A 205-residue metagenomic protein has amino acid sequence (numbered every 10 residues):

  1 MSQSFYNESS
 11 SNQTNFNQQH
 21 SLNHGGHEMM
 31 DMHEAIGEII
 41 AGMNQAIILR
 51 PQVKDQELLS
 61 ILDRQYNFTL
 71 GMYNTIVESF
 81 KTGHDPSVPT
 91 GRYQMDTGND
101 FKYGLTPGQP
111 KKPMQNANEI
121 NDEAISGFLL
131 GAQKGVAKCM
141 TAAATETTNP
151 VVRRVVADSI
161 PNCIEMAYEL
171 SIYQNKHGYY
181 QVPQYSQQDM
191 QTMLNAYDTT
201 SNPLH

Functional and structural regions predicted by a protein language model:
M1-M43, R50-V53: Leu/Val/Ala/Ile-rich N-terminal alpha-helices, chiefly Sec-type signal peptides and the beginnings
Q3, Q13, Q18-Q19, Q45 (+9 more regions): Residue-identity detector for glutamine
Y6, Q56-G104, A167-H177: Conserved alpha-helical segments that form or flank metal/cofactor-binding pockets of metalloenzymes
S9-N15, T82-S126, P183-P203: Carboxylate-rich helix-loop segments that flank metal/cofactor sites and access channels in metalloenzymes
H27-R50, G104-D158, M166: Acidic/histidine-rich alpha-helical segments that form the ligand environment of transition-metal centers
D55, N149-V152, A196: Short, surface-exposed linear patches
T69, N162-C163, T192: Hydrophobic alpha-helical segments
N149-Y185: A contiguous, mid-protein "functional segment" used to position or interact with cofactors/ions or partner subunits
